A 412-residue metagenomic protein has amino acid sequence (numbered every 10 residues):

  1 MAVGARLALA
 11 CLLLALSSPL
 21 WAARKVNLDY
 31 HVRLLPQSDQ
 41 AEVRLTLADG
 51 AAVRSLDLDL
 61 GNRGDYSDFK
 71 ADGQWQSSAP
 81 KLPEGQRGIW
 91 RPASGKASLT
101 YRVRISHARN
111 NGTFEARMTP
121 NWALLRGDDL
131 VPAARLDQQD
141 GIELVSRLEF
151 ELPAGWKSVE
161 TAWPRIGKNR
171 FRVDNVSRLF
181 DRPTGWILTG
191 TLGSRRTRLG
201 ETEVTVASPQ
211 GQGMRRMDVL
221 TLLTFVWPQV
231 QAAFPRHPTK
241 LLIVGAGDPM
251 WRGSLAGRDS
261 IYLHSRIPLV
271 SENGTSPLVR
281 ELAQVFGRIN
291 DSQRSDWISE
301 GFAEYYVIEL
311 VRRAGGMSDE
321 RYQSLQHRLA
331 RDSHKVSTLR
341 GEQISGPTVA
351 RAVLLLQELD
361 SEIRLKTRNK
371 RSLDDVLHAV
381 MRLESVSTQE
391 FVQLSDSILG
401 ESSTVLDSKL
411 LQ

Functional and structural regions predicted by a protein language model:
A23-L60: Early extracytoplasmic/domain-onset interaction patches
H31-L35, T46, R63-M118: A surface-exposed beta-strand-loop module
T46-D49, D57, A93-G95, T100-G185: Extended, low-hydrophobicity, Ser/Thr/Pro/Gly-biased non-transmembrane segments
D65-F69, R104, D129, E143-T161 (+2 more regions): Zn2+-dependent metallopeptidase catalytic core
L192-S295: Juxtacatalytic substrate-recognition/specificity segment
I261-R266, S292-S337: Post-HExxH zinc-binding segment in Zn-dependent metallohydrolases
D319, S337-T338, S345, L356-Q412: Amphipathic alpha-helical substructures
